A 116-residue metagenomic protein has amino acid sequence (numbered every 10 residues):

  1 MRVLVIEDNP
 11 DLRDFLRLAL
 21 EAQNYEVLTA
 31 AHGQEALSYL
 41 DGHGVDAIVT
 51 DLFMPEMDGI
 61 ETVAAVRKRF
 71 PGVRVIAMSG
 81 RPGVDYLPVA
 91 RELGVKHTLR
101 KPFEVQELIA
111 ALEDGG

Functional and structural regions predicted by a protein language model:
E7: Conserved acidic carboxylate
P10-L28: Two-component/phosphorelay signaling modules centered on CheY-like receiver
H32-E35, D58-E61: Acidic catalytic/metal-coordinating carboxylates
H43-V49: Active-site beta3 strand of CheY-like receiver
M54: Receiver (REC) domain active-site loop signature in two-component systems and cognate sites in sensor histidine kinases
E61, P82-L99: Alpha4 helix (beta4-alpha4-beta5 surface) of REC/receiver domains from two-component response regulators
F103-E113: C-terminal output helix
